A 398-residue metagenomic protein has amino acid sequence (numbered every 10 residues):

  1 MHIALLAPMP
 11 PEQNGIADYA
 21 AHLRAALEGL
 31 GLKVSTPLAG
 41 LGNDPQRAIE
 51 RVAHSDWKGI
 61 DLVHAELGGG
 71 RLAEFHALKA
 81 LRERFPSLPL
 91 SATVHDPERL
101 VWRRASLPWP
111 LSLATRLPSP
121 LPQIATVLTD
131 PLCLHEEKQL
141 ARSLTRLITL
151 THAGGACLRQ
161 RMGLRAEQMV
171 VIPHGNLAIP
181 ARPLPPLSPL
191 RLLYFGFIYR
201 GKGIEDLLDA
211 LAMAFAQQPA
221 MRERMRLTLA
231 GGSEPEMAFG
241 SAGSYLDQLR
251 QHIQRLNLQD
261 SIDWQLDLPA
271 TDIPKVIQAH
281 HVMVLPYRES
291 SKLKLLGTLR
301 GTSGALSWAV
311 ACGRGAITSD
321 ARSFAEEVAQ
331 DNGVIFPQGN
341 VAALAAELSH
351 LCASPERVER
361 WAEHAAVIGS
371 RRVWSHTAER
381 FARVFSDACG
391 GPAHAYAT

Functional and structural regions predicted by a protein language model:
P110-L147: Membrane-proximal helix-turn-helix segments that form the acceptor-binding/catalytic region of lipid-linked
Q139-T149, G155-N176: Helix-loop-beta element that forms the nucleotide-linked donor phosphate-binding surface in glycosyltransferases
P185-K202, L208-L211, L227-A230: Conserved donor-binding/catalytic core segment of Leloir-type glycosyltransferases
S241-P274: Nucleotide-activated donor-binding/catalytic signature segment of Leloir-type glycosyltransferases, i.e., the conserved
Q278-R300, R314: Acidic donor-binding loop of glycosyltransferase active sites
Q330, V334-V341, S349-E356, S370: Conserved acidic donor-binding segment of nucleotide-sugar-dependent glycosyltransferases
R357-R371, R383: A short, well-ordered alpha-helix in the C-terminal region of glycosyltransferases
W374-T398: C-terminal alpha-helical cap of glycosyltransferases
